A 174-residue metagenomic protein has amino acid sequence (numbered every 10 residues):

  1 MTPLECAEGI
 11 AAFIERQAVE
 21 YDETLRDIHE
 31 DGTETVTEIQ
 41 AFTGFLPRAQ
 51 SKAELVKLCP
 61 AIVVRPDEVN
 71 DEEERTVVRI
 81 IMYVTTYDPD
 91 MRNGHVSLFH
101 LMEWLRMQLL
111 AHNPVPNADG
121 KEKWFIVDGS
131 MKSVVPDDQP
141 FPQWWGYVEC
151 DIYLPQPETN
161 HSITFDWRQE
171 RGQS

Functional and structural regions predicted by a protein language model:
M1-E73, R168-S174: Small/polar-rich, solvent-exposed N-terminal microdomains that initiate assembly or binding
C59-A61, V77-R79, Q143-E149: Extracellular structured ligand-interaction cores
R65-D67, I81-T85, Y147-Y153: Residue-level recognition of well-ordered beta-strand positions that form the cores of beta-sheet-rich folds across
V69-R75, D137-F141: Short, solvent-exposed beta-strand/turn "edge" segments of beta-rich domains on protein surfaces
E72, D88-R92, L154-N160: Residue-level signal for secondary-structure boundary sites
V77-M91: Short acidic, glycine/tyrosine-flanked loop/strand segments centered on an H-E-D-like triad
V96-H161, Q173-S174: Acidic-leaning, charged glycine-interspersed low-complexity segments
